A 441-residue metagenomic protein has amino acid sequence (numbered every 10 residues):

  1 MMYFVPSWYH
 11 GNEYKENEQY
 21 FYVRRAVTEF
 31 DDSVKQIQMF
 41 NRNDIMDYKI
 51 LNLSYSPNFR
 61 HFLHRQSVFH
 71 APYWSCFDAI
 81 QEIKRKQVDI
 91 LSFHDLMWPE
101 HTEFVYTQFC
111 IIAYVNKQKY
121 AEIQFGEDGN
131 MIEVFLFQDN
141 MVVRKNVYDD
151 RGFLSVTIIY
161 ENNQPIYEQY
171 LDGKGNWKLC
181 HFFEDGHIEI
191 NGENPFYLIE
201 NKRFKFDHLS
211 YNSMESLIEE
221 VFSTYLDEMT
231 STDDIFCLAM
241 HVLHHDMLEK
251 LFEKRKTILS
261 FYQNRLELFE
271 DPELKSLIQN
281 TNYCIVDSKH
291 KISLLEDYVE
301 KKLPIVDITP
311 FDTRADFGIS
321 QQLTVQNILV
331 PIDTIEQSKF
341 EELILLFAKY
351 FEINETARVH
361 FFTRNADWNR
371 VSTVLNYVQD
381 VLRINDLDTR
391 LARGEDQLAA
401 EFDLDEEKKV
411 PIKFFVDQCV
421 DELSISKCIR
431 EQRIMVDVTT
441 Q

Functional and structural regions predicted by a protein language model:
M1-M97: N-terminal subdomain of nucleotide-sugar transferases
L209-L243: Short N-terminal targeting/anchoring amphipathic segment
S223-T230, N264-Y283: Membrane-proximal helix-turn-helix segments that form the acceptor-binding/catalytic region of lipid-linked
C237-V242, L248-L266: Active-site proximal beta-strand in glycosyltransferases
Q263-R265, H290-K291, P304-G318: Short beta-strand->alpha-helix junction loop in the catalytic core of nucleotide-activated group-transfer enzymes
L277-P304: A short, active-site helix/loop in glycosyltransferases that binds the activated sugar's phosphate group
T313-A392: Conserved catalytic-core segment of nucleotide-activated headgroup transferases in glycan assembly
A400-Q441: Acidic donor-binding loop of glycosyltransferase active sites
